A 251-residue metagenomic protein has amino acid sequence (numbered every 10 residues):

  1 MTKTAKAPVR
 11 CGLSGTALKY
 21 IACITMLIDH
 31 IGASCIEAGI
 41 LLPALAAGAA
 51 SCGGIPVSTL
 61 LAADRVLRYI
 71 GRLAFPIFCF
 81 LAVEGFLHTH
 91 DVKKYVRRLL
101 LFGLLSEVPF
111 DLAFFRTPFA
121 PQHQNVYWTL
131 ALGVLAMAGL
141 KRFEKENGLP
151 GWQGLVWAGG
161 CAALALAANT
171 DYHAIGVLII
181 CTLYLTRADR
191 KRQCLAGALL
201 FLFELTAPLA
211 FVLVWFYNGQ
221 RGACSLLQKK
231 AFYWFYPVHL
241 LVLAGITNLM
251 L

Functional and structural regions predicted by a protein language model:
M1-L251: Alpha-helical transmembrane segments and their immediate juxtamembrane cytosolic regions
